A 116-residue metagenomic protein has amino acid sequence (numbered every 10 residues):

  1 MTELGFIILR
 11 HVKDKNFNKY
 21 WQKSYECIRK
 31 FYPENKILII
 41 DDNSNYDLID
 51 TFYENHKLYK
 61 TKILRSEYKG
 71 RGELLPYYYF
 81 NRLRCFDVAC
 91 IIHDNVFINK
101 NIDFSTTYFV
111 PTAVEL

Functional and structural regions predicted by a protein language model:
M1-L116: ER/Golgi luminal nucleotide-sugar-dependent glycosyltransferases, focusing on the catalytic module
